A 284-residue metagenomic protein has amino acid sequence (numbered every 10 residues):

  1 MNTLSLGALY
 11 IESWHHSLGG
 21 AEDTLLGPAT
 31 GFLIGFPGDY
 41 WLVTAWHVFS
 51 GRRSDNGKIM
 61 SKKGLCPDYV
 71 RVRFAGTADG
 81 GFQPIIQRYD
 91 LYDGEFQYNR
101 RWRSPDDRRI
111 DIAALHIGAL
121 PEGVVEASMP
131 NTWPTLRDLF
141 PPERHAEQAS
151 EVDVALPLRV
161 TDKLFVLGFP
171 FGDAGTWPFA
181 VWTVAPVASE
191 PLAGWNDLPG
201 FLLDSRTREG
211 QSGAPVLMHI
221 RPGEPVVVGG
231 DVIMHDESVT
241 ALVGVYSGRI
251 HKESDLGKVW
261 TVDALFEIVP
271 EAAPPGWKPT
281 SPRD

Functional and structural regions predicted by a protein language model:
M1-L4, V48, M218-D284: C-terminal subregion of chymotrypsin/trypsin-like serine protease catalytic domains
N2-G19, Y69-R71: A short, Trp-centered hydrophobic/proline-enriched beta-strand micro-motif
L6-A8, G27-P28, G35, K58 (+7 more regions): Serine endopeptidase catalytic core focused on the charge-relay Asp
L18-T24, P37-G38, G80, W195-D197 (+1 more regions): Short, solvent-exposed loop/turn segments that connect beta-strands within catalytic domains and beta-strand-rich
A21-W41, L256: A conserved glycine-rich beta-strand in the N-terminal activation segment of trypsin-fold
T44: Cytochrome P450 catalytic-core helices
